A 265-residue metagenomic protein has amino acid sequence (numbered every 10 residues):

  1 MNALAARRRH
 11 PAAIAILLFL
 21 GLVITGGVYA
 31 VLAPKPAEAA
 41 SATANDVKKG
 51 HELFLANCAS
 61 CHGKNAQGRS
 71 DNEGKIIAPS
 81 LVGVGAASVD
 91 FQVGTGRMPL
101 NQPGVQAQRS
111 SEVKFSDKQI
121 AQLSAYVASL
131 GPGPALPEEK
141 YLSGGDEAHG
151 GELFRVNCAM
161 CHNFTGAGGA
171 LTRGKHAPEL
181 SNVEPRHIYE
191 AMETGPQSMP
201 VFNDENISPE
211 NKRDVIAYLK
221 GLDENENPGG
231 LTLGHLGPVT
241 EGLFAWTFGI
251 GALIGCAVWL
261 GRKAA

Functional and structural regions predicted by a protein language model:
M1-P11: Cytosolic-side transmembrane helix boundary signature
R7, I16, L20, D46-G50: N-terminal amphipathic alpha-helix initiation
P11-L32, S111-P137, N203-A265: C-terminal capping alpha-helices of c-type cytochrome domains
A33-D46: Ser/Thr/Pro/Gly-rich low-complexity linker/stalk segments immediately outside membranes or between
T43-V47, H51-S80, F91, T95-N101 (+6 more regions): Periplasmic/extracellular electron-transfer cofactor-ligation site, primarily the c-type cytochrome heme-c attachment
G68, G85, G168, G195 (+1 more regions): Glycine-centered flexibility motif
K75-I76, S80-L130, G174-N227: Extracytoplasmic electron-transfer domains, predominantly the class I c-type cytochrome c fold
Y141-V156, G234-W246: Amphipathic alpha-helical surface "interface" segments used for docking/oligomerization or membrane association within
